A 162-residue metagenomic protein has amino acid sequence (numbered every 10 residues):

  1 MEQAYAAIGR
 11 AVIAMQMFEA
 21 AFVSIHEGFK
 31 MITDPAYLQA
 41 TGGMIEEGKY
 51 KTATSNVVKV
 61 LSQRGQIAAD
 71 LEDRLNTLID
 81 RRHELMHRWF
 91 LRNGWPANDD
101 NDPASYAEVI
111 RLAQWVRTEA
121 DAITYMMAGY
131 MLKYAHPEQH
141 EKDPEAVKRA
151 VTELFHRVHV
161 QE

Functional and structural regions predicted by a protein language model:
M1-T52, L71, N76-T77, H87 (+2 more regions): Amphipathic alpha-helical interface elements
G48-K51, S55-V58, R82, P96 (+1 more regions): N-proximal short alpha-helices
V57-E72: Short, solvent-exposed, charged loop/turn and helix-capping segments that join or cap alpha-helices on peripheral
D70-M127: Charge-enriched, short contiguous segments at helix-coil
H156-Q161: Ser/Thr/Pro-rich, acidic low-complexity intrinsically disordered regulatory segments
